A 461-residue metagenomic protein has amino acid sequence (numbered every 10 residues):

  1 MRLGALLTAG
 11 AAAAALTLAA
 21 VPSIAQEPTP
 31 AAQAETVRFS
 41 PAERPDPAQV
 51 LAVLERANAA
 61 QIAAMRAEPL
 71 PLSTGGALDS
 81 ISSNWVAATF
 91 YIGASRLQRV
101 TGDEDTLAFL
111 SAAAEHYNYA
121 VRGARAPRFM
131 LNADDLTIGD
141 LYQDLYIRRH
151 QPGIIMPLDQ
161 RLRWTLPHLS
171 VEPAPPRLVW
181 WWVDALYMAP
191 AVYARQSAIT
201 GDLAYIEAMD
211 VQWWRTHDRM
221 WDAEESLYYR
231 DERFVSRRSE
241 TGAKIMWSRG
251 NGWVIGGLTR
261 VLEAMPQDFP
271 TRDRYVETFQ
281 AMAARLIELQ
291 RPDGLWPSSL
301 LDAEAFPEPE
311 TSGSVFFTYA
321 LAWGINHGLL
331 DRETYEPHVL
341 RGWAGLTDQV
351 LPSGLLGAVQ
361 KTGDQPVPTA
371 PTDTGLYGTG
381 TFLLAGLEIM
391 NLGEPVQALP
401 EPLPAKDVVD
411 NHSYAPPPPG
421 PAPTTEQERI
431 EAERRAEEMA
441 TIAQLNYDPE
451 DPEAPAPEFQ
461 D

Functional and structural regions predicted by a protein language model:
M1-A5: Positively charged n-region of N-terminal signal peptides that target proteins for export
T8-A19: Bacterial N-terminal signal peptides
A20-A25: Boundary at the C-terminal end of the N-terminal hydrophobic targeting segment
A32-A88, V100-A108, A113-G139, L145-Q160 (+3 more regions): CBM-like carbohydrate-recognition segments
Y117-A124, R163, P167-P175, D231-K244 (+2 more regions): Acidic/His metal-coordination segments adjacent to aromatic residues that form catalytic metal sites in metalloenzymes
I155-M188: Asp-box/WD-like beta-propeller blade repeats and closely related beta-sheet repeat scaffolds
V183-D184, A194-L300, F306-T318, L330-K361 (+3 more regions): Extended ligand-binding clefts on enzyme/binding-domain cores
